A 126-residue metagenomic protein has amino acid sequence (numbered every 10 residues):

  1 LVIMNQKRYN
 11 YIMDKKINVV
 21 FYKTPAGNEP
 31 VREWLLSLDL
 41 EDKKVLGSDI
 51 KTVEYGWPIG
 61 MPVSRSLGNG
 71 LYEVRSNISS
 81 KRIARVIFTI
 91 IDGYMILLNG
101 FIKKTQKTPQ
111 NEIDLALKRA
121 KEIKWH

Functional and structural regions predicted by a protein language model:
L1-R82, D92-M95, I102-H126: Basic, Lys/Arg-enriched alpha-helical interface segments
R85-T89: Short, surface-exposed beta-strand/loop micro-motifs that present aromatic residues
